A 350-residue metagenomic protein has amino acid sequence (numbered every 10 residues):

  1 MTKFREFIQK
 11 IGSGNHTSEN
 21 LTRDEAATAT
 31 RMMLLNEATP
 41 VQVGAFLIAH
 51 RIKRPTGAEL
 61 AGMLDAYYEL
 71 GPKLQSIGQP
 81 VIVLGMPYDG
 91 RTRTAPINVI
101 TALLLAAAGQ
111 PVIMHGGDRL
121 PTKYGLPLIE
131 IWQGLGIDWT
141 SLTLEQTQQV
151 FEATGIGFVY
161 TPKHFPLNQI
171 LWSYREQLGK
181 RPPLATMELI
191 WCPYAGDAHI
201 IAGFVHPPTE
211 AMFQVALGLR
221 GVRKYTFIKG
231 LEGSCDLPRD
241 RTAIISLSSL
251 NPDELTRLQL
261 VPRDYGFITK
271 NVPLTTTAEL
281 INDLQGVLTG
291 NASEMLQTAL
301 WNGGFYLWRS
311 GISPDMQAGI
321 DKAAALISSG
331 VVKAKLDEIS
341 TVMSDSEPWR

Functional and structural regions predicted by a protein language model:
M1-A95, A106-A108, V112, G266-N271 (+4 more regions): Acidic, glycine/proline-rich low-complexity segments that act as flexible tails and inter-domain linkers
F46, W132, E188, G303 (+1 more regions): Residue-level signal for inorganic ion chemistry
Q79-V150: A generic, well-ordered mixed alpha/beta core segment in the N-terminal half of proteins
P80-V83, Q110-I113, G155-P162, R181-L184 (+4 more regions): Structural motif
Y124-I129, Q169-S173, A195-G196, L237-R241: Short acidic, glycine/serine/threonine-rich loops at helix termini
L142-F204: Phosphate/diphosphate-binding glycine-rich loops and adjacent basic-rich segments that engage nucleotide
G196-D240: Glycine-rich ThDP/TPP pyrophosphate-binding loop and its adjacent helix/strand module within ThDP-dependent enzymes
Q259-I312, K322: A hydrophobic, small-residue-rich beta->alpha segment in the mid-to-C-terminal subdomain of diverse proteins
